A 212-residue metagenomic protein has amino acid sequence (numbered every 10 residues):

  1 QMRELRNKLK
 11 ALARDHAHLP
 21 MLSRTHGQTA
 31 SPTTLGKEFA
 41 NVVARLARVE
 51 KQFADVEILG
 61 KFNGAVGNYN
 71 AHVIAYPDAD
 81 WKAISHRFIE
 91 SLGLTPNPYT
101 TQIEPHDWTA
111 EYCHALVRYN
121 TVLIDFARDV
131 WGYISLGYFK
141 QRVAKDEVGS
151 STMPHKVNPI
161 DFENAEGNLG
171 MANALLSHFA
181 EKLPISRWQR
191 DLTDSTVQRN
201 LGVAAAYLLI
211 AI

Functional and structural regions predicted by a protein language model:
Q1-A30, L92-W108, W188-D194: Long, non-coiled-coil amphipathic alpha-helical linker/lever segments that couple catalytic cores to other domains
R3, S31-I185: Internal glycine-rich alpha/beta core junctions
N164, N168-I212: Long, amphipathic alpha-helical stalk/connector segments used for oligomerization, subunit docking, or mechanical
